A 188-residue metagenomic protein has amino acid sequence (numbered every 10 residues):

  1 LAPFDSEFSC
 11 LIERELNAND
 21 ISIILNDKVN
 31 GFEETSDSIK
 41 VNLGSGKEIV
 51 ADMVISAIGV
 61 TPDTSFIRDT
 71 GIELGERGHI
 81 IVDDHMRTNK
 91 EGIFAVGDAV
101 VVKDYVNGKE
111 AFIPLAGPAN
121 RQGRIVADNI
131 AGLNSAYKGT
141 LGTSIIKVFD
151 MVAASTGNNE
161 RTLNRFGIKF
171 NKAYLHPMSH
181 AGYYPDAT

Functional and structural regions predicted by a protein language model:
L1-F4, T143: Beta1-alpha1 glycine-rich phosphate/pyrophosphate-binding loop at the start of Rossmann-like nucleotide-binding domains
S6-D27, N158-E160: N-terminal glycine-rich dinucleotide-binding loop that anchors FAD/FMN and/or NAD(P) in oxidoreductases
S22-I24, F94, N171-A173: General small-molecule cofactor/ligand-binding pocket signal
L25-D27, E76, Y174-H176: Short loop/edge segments at beta-strand edges and connector loops that shape dinucleotide/nucleotide cofactor-binding
L25-D37: A conserved short coil-to-beta-strand element within the FAD-binding core of flavoproteins
E34-I39, K90, P185-T188: A short, glycine/Asx- and small/polar-enriched loop/turn that sits immediately N-terminal to a beta-strand
K40-N42, K47-D128: FAD-site-proximal beta/loop scaffold in flavoenzymes
A99-T188: Mid-to-C-terminal Rossmann-like scaffold of FAD/NAD(P)H-dependent oxidoreductases
